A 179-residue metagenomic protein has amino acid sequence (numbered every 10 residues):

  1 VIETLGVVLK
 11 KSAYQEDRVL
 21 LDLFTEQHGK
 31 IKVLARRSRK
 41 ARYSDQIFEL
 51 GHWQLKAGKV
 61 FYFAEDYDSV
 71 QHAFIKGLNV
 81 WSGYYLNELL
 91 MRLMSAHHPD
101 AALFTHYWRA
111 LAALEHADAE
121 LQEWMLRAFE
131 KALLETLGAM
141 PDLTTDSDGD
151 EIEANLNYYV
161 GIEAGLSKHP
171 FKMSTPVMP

Functional and structural regions predicted by a protein language model:
V1-R18, F24-P179: Non-catalytic alpha-helical scaffolds and adjoining flexible linkers that form interface surfaces for assembly
